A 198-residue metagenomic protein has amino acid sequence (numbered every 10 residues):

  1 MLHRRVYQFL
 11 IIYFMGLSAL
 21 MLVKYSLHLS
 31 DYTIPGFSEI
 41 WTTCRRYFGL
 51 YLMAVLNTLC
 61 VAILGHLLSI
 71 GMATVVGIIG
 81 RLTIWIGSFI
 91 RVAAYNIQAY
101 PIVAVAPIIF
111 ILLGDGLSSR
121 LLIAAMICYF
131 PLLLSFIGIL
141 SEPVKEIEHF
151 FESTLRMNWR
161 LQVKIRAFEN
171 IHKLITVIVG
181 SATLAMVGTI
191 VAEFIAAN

Functional and structural regions predicted by a protein language model:
L2, S26-L67: Periplasmic/extracellular loop-to-transmembrane helix junction in inner-membrane transport proteins
H3-H28: N-terminal signal-anchor transmembrane alpha helix
M53-V61, I111-L132, N170-I175: Loop-to-helix entry region at the N-terminal start of transmembrane alpha-helices in multi-pass membrane transporters
G71-F110, A124, S135-G138: Cytoplasmic-entry segments and transmembrane alpha-helices of multi-pass inner-membrane transporters
I111, V187-N198: Glycine-rich helix-loop "coupling/hinge" segments at transmembrane-helix boundaries in multipass transporters
L122-M126, W159-A192: Transmembrane alpha-helices
F136-L174: Short cytoplasmic-facing helical segments at TM-TM junctions of multi-pass membrane proteins
